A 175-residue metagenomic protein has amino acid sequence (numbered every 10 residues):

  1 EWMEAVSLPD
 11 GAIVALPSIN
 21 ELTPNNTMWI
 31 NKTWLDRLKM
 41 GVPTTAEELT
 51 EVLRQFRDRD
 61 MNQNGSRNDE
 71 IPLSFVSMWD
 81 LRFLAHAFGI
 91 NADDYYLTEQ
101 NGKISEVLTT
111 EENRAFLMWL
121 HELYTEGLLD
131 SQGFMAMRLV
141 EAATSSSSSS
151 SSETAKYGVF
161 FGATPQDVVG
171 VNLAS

Functional and structural regions predicted by a protein language model:
E1-S175: Extracytoplasmic/secretory soluble proteins
